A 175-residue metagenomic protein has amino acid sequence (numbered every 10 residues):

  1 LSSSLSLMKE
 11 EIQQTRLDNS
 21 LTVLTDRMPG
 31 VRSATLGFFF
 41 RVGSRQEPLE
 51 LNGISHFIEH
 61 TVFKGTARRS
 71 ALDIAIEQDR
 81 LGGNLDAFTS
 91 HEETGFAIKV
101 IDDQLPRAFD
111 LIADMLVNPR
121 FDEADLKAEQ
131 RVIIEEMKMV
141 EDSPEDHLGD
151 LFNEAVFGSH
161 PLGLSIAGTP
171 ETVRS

Functional and structural regions predicted by a protein language model:
S2-S3, D122: Generic alpha-helical structural signal
S3-I76, A97-V100, D110-I112, T169-T172: His/Glu-rich zincin catalytic helix
F40, A67, D73-S175: Acidic/histidine-enriched segments that form metal/cofactor-coordinating and catalytic pocket/exosite environments
